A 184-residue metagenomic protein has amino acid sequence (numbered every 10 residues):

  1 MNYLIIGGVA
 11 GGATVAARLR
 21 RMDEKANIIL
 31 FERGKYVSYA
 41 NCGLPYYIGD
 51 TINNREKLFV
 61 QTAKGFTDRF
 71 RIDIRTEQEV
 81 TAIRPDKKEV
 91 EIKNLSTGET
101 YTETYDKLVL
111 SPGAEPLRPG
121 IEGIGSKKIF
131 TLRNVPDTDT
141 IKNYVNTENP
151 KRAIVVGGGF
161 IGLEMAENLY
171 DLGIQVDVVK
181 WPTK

Functional and structural regions predicted by a protein language model:
M1-L4, K64-V156: FAD-binding core/adjacent interface of flavoenzyme oxidoreductases
M1-R75, N168-K184: Beta1-alpha1 glycine-rich phosphate/pyrophosphate-binding loop at the start of Rossmann-like nucleotide-binding domains
V9-T14, K35, A114-P116, P136 (+1 more regions): Residue-level detector of alpha-helix initiation sites
V15-A16, A40, P85, P119-I121 (+1 more regions): Short glycine-/acidic-enriched loop or helix-start segments at secondary-structure transitions that form or flank
L58-F59, Y101, D137, I161: Residue-level preference for nonpolar/small residues embedded in alpha-helices
T140-K184: Rossmann-like NAD(P)H-binding beta-loop-alpha module
